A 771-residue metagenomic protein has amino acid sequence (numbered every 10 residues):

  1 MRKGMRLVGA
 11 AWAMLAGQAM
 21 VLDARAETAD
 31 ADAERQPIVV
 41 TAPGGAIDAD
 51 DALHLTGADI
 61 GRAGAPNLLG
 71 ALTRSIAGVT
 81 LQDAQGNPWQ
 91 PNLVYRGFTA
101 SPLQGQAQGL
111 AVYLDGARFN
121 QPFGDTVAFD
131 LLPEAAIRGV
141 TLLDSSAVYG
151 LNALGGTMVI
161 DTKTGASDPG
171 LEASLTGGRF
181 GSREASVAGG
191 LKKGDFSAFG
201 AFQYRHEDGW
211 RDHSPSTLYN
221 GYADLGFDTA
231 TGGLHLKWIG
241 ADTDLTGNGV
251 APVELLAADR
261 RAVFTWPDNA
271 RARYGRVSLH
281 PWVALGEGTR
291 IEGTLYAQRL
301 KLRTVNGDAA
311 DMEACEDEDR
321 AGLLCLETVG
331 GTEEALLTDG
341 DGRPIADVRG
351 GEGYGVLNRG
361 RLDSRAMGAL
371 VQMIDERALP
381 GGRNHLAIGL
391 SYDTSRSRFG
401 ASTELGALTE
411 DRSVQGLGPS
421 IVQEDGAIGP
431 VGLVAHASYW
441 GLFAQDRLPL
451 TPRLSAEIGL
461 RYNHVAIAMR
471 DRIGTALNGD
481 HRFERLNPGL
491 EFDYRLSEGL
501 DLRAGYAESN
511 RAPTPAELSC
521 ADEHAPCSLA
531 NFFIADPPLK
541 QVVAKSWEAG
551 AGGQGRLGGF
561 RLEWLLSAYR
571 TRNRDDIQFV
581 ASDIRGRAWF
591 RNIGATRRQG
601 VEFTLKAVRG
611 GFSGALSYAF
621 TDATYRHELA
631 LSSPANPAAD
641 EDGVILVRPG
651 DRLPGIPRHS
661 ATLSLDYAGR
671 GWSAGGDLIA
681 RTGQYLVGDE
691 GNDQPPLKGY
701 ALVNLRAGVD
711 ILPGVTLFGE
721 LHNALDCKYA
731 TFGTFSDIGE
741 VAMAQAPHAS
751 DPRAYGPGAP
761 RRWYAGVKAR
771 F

Functional and structural regions predicted by a protein language model:
E34-A63, L69-A71, W89-L93, L110: N-terminal periplasmic "start-of-domain" segments of outer-membrane beta-barrel proteins
S75, F119-Q121, D130-S174, R770: A beta-strand signature from Gram-negative outer-membrane beta-barrel systems, especially the internal plug domain
Q108, D144-A147, T157-L191, G200-F202 (+2 more regions): Short strand-turn segments of transmembrane beta-barrel domains in outer membranes, especially the first one or two
G177-H206, R211-N248, P267-R290, F443 (+2 more regions): Transmembrane beta-barrel wall of Gram-negative outer-membrane proteins
D244-A258, A466-A468, D480, Y494 (+6 more regions): Surface-exposed extracellular loop regions of Gram-negative outer-membrane beta-barrel proteins, predominantly
R290-D308, R495, R503-A507, P538-V601 (+3 more regions): Membrane-embedded beta-barrel scaffold of Gram-negative outer-membrane proteins
Q372-D375, T451-A456, V465, G559-R574 (+2 more regions): Gram-negative outer-membrane beta-barrel transporters
N510, I679-V687, V709-F771: C-terminal beta-signal and adjacent terminal beta-strands/loops of Gram-negative outer-membrane beta-barrel proteins
